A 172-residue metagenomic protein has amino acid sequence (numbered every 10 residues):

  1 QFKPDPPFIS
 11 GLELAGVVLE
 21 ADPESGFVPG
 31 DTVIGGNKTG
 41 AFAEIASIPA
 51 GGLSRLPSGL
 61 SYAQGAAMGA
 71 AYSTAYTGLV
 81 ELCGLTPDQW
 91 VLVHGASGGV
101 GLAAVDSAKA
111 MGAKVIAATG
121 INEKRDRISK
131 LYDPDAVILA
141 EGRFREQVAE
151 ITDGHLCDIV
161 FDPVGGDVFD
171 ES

Functional and structural regions predicted by a protein language model:
Q1-G40: Glycine-rich beta-strand-centered segment in the early N-terminal region that forms part of a ligand/cofactor-binding
K3, T32-G95, L131: NAD(P)H dinucleotide-binding glycine-rich loop of Rossmann-like/cofactor-binding domains, especially the beta1-alpha1
A21, G95-A96, V164: NAD(P)H cofactor-binding loop motif with strongest signal on the N-terminal glycine-rich segment
V28-P29, T86, H155: Residue-level recognition of short, solvent-exposed, well-ordered loop/turn junctions that link secondary-structure
A46, A75, A108, I128 (+2 more regions): Terminal peptide-recognition signature
A66, Y72-G142: Mid-domain Rossmann-like dinucleotide-binding core that forms the NAD(H)/NADP(H) cofactor-binding site
I116, A136-S172: Glycine-rich cofactor phosphate-binding loops and adjacent beta1-alpha1 units of small-molecule cofactor enzyme domains
